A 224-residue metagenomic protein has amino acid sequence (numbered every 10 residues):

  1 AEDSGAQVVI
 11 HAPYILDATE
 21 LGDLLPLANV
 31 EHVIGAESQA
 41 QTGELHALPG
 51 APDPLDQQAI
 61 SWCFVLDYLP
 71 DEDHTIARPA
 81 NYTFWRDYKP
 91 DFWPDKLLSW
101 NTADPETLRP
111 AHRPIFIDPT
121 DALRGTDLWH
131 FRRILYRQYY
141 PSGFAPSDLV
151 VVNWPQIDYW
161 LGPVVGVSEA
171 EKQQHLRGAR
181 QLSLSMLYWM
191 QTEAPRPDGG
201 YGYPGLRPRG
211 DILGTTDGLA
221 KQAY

Functional and structural regions predicted by a protein language model:
D3-Y14, A18-Y224: Flavin (FAD/FMN)-binding glycine-rich loop and adjacent Rossmann-like elements that form
